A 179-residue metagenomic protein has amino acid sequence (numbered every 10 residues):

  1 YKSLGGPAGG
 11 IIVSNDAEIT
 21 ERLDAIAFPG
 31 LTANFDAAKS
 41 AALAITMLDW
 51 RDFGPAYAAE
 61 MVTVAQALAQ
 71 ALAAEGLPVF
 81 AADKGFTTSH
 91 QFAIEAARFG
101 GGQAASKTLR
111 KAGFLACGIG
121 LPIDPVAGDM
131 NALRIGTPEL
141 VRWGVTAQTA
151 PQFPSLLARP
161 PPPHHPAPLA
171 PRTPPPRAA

Functional and structural regions predicted by a protein language model:
Y1-A97: Active-site C-terminal subdomain of aminotransferase-like
N15-A17, G30-T32, K111-F114, G136-T137 (+1 more regions): Short, low-complexity, polar/charged sequence segments that are solvent-exposed and flexible
T20-D24, D36-K39, A116-I119, V141-G144 (+1 more regions): Glycine-rich loops and low-complexity Gly/Arg-rich segments that provide flexible linkers or classic glycine-based
I26, A105-T108, G120-L121, T149-A150 (+1 more regions): Composition- and surface-driven signal marking solvent-exposed, interaction-prone regions in large proteins
T63, A127-A179: PLP-dependent enzyme catalytic core of the Aspartate aminotransferase-like
A67, A71-E75, A104-A112, P154 (+1 more regions): Generic non-transmembrane alpha-helical segments
V79-G144: Conserved PLP-binding catalytic core of the aspartate aminotransferase-like
